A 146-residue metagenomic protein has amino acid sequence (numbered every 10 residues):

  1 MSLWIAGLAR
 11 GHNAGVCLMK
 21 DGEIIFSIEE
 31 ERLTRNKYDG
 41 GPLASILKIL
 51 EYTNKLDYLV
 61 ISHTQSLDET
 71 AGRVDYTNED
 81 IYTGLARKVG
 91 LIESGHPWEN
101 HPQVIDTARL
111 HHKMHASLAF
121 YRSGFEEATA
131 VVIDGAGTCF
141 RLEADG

Functional and structural regions predicted by a protein language model:
M1-G146: Short acidic/glycine-rich loops and adjacent helix/strand connectors that line catalytic pockets where negatively
